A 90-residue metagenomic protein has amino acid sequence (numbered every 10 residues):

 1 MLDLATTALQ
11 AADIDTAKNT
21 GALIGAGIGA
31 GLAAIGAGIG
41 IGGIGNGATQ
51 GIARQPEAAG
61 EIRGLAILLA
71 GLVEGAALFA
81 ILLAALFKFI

Functional and structural regions predicted by a protein language model:
M1-T20: Short, strongly hydrophobic alpha-helical membrane anchors
T7, A37, A70: Flexible, active-site-adjacent loop/turn segments at secondary-structure boundaries
D15-L23, E61-I67: A hydrophobic alpha-helical transmembrane-helix feature that marks the membrane cores and membrane-interface segments
N19-G43: Short alpha-helical packing/oligomerization segments
I39-L69: Amphipathic, cytosolic membrane-interfacial segments at TM-TM junctions
A66-I90: Membrane-proximal amphipathic alpha-helices
